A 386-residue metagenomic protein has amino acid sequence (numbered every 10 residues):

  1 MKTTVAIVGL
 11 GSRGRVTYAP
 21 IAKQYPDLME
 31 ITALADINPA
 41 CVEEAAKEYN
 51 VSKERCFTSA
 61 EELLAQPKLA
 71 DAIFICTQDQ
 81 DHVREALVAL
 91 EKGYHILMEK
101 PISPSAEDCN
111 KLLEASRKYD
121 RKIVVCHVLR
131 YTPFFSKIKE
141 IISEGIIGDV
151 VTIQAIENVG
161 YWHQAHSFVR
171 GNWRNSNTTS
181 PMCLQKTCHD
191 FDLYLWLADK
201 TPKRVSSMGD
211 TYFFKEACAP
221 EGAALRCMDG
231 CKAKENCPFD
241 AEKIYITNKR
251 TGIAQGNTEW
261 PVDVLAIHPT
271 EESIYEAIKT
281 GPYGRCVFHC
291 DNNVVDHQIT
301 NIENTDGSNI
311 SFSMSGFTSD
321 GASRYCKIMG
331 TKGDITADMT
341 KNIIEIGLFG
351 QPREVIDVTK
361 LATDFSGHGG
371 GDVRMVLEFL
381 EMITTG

Functional and structural regions predicted by a protein language model:
M1-V51: N-terminal Rossmann-like dinucleotide-binding module
G11, L129-G284: Predominantly a Rossmann-like dinucleotide-binding segment in NAD(P)-dependent oxidoreductases
A33, A72, T152: Short, Asp-centered acidic motifs that coordinate Mg2+ and/or phosphate in catalytic or ligand-binding sites
Y49, N293-G386: C-terminal helical cap and adjacent loop that interface with cofactors, partners, or active-site loops
V51-A115: Beta-loop-alpha module in the N-terminal Rossmann-like domain of NAD(P)-dependent dehydrogenases, especially those
K111-V128, G148-T152: Rossmann-fold dehydrogenase core element
V264-G316: Alpha/beta-hydrolase fold catalytic core
